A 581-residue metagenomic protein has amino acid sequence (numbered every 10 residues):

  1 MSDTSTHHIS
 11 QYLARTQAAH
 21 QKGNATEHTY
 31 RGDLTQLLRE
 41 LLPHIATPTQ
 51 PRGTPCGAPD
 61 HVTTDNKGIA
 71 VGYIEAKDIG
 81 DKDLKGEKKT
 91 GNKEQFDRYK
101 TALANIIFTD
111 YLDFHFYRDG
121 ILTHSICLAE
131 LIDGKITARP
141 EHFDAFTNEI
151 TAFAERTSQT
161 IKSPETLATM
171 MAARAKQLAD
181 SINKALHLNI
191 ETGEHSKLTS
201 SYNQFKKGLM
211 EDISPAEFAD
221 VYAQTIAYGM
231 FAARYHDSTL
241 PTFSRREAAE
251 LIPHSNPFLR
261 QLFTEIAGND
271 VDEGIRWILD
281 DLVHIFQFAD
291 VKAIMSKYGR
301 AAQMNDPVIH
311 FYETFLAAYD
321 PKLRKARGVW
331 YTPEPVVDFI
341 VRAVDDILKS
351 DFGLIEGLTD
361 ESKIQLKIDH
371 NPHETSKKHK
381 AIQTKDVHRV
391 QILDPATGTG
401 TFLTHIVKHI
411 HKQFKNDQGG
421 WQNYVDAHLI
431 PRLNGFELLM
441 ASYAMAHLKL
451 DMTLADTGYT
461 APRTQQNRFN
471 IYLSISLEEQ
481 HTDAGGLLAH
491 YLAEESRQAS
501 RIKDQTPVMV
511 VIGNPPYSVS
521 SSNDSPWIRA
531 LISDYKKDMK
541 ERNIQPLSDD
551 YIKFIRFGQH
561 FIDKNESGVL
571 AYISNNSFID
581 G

Functional and structural regions predicted by a protein language model:
M1-G53, R245-R246: Charged, often low-complexity linker/regulatory segments
S2-Q21, N66-K67, K77-V221, T225 (+3 more regions): Short, basic/polar, glycine-containing "phosphate-handling" surface segments that engage DNA
K22, T26, E87, L103 (+18 more regions): Conserved aromatic-histidine-acidic binding/catalytic patches
L34, H61-T63, A70-D81: Conserved catalytic cores of phosphodiester-cleaving nucleases, focusing on short active-site segments
Q36, V221-D237, E313-T314, L448-A455 (+2 more regions): Short, hydrophobic/amphipathic alpha-helical patches that form generic packing surfaces within helical domains
T47-N66, A70: Catalytic centers of nucleases
Q50-G53, Y298-G299, Q303, A317-G581: SAM-dependent methyltransferase catalytic region
Y228-G229, H236-D320: Long recognition/docking surfaces used for binding and targeting
